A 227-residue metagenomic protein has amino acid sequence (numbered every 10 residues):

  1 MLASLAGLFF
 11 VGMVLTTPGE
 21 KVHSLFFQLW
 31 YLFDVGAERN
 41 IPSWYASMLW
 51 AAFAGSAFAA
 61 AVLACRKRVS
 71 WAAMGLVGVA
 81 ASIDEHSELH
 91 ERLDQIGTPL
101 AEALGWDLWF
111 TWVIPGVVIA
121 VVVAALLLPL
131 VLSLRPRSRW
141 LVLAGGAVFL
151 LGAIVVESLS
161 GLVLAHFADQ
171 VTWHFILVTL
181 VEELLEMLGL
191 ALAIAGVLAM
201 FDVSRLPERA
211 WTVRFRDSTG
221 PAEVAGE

Functional and structural regions predicted by a protein language model:
M1-E227: Hydrophobic alpha-helical segments at protein termini of multi-pass membrane proteins
